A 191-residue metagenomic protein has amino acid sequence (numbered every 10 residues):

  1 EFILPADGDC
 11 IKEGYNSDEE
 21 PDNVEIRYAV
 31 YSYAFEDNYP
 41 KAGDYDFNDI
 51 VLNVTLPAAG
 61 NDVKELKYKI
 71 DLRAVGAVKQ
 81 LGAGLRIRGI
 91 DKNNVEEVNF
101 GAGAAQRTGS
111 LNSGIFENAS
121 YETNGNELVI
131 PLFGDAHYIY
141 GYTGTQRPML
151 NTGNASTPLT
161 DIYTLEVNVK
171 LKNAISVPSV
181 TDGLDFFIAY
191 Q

Functional and structural regions predicted by a protein language model:
E1-Q191: Extracellular distal adhesion/interaction modules in secreted or cell-surface proteins
